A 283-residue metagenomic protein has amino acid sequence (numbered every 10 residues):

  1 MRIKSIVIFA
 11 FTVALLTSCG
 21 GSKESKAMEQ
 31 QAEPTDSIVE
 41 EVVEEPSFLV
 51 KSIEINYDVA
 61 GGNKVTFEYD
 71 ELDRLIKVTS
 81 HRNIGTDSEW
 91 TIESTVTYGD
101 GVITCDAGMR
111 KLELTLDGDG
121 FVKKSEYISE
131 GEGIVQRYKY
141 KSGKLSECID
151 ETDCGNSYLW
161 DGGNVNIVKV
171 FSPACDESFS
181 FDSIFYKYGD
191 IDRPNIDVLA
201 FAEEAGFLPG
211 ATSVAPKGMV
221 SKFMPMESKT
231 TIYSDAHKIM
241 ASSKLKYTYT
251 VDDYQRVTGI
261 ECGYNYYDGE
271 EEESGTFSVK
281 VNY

Functional and structural regions predicted by a protein language model:
M1-S5, G20-S22: Positively charged n-region of N-terminal signal peptides that target proteins for export
F11-V13: Repetitive helical segments and hydrophobic/amphipathic motifs
L15-S18: C-terminal motif of bacterial Sec signal peptides marking the signal peptidase cleavage site
K23-Y283: Buried hydrophobic residues that stabilize the cores of well-folded domains
